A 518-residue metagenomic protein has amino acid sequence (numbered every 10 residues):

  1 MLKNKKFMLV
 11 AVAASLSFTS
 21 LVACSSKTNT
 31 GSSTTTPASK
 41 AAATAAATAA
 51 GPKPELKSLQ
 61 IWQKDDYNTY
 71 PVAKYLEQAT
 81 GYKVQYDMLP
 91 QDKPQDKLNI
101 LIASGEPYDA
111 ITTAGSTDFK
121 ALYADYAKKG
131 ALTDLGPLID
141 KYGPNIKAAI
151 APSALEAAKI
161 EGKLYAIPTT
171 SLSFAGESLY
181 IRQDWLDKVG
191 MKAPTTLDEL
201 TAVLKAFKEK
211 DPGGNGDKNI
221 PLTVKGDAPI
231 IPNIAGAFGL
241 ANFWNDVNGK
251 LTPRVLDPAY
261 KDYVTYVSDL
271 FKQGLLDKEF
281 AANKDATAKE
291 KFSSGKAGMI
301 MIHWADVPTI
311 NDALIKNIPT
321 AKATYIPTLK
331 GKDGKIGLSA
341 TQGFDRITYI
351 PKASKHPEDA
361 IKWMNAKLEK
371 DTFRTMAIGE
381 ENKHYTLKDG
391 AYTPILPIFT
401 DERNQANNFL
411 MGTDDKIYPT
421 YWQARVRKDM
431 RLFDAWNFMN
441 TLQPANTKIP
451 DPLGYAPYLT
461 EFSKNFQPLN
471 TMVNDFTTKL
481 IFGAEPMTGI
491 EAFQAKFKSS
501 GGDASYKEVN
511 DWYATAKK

Functional and structural regions predicted by a protein language model:
N4-V10, S25-E199, N233-A235, F243-D246 (+4 more regions): Conserved N-terminal structural module of periplasmic/extracytoplasmic solute-binding proteins
T19-A23: C-terminal motif of bacterial Sec signal peptides marking the signal peptidase cleavage site
A50-G51, A103-G105, Y126-K128, A157-E161 (+5 more regions): Extracellular/periplasmic catalytic domains that process cell-envelope and extracellular macromolecules
W62-Y67, P71-L76, D187-A193, G226-L276 (+1 more regions): Extracytoplasmic/periplasmic substrate-binding proteins
D109-T112, G298-H303: Paired acidic/hydrophobic, glycine-rich loop segments that form the ligand-binding mouth/hinge of periplasmic-binding
T133-I150, K192, A241-A259, K316-A321 (+3 more regions): Short, solvent-exposed loop/beta-turn-alpha elements that line the ligand-binding surface or hinge of extracytoplasmic
K159-P229, W244-K296, H303, I350-D359 (+3 more regions): Helix-loop-helix "hinge/cap" segment bordering the ligand-binding cleft or interdomain interface
K362-K479, A484: Conserved small-residue motifs centered on glycine
